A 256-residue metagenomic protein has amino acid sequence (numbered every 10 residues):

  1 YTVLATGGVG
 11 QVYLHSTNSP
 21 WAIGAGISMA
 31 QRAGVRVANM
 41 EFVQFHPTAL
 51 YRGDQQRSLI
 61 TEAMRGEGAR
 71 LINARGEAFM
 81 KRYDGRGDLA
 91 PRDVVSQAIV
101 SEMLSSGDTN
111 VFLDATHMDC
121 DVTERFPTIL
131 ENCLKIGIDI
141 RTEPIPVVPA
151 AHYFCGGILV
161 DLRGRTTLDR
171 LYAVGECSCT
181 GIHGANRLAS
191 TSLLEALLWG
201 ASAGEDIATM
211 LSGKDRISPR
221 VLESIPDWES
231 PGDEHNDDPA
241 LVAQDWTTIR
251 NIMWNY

Functional and structural regions predicted by a protein language model:
Y1-T6, Y172-G175: Short hydrophobic core segments
T2, M29, R163: Hydrophobic/aromatic ligand-binding patch that stacks against planar heteroaromatic rings of cofactors or nucleotides
A5-S16: Flavin (primarily FAD) binding-site architecture
L14-N18, A185-R187: Short, solvent-exposed loop/turn segments at secondary-structure boundaries
N18-Q31, V37: Thiamine diphosphate
M29, V35-I145, L197, D206-R216 (+1 more regions): An anion/pyrophosphate-binding glycine-rich loop and adjacent beta-alpha core in soluble alpha-beta enzymes
A74-F79, D84-D88, A98-E102, Y153-C155 (+2 more regions): Glycine- and aromatic-enriched mobile tails/lids
T128-Y172: FAD/FMN-dependent oxidoreductases across multiple families
